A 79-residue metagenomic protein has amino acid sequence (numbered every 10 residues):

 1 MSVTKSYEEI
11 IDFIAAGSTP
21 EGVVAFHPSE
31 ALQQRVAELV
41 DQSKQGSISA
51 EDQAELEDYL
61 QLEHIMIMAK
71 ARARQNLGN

Functional and structural regions predicted by a protein language model:
M1-N79: Extended, charge-rich alpha-helical interface modules
